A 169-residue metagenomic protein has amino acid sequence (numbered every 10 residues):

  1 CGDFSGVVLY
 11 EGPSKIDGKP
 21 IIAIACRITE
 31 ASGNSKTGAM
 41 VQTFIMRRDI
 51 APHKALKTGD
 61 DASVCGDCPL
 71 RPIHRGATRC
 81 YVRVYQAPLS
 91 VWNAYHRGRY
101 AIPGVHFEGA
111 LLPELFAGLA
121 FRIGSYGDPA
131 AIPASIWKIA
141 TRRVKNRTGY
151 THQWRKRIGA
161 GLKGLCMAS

Functional and structural regions predicted by a protein language model:
C1-S169: Class I S-adenosyl-L-methionine
